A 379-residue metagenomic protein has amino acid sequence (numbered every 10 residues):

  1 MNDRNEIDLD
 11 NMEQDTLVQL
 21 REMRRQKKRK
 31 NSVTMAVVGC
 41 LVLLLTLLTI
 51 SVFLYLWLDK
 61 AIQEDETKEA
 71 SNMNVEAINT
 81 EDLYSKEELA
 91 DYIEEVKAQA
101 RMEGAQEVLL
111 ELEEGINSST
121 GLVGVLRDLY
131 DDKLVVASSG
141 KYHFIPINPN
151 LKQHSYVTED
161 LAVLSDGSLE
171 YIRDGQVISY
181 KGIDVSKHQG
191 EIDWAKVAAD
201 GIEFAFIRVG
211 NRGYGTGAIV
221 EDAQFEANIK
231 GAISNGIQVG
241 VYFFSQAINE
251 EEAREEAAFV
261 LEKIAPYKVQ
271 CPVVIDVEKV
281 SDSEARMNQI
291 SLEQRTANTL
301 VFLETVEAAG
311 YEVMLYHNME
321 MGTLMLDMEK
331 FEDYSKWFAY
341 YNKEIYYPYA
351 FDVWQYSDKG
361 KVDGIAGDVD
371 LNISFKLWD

Functional and structural regions predicted by a protein language model:
M1-Q26, K30: N-terminal targeting leaders characterized by basic, low-complexity, disordered sequences that direct proteins
D15-R24, T80, G121-G182, F331-D379: Functionally critical loop-and-helix segments that line ligand-binding/catalytic clefts of soluble enzyme domains
T16, A36, L43-T46, I50 (+3 more regions): Alpha-helical oligomerization interfaces
R24-V38, L47: Membrane-interface anchoring determinants
D65-N72: Juxtamembrane extracytosolic/periplasmic "stalk" immediately C-terminal to the first targeting helix
A100, G104, G236, E307-E312: Structural alpha-beta junctions
G175, S179-T299, E307-A308: Substrate-binding cleft of extracellular glycoside hydrolase catalytic domains
P266-V273, V277-D379: Surface-exposed substrate-engagement region within the catalytic domains of secreted or surface-exposed extracellular
